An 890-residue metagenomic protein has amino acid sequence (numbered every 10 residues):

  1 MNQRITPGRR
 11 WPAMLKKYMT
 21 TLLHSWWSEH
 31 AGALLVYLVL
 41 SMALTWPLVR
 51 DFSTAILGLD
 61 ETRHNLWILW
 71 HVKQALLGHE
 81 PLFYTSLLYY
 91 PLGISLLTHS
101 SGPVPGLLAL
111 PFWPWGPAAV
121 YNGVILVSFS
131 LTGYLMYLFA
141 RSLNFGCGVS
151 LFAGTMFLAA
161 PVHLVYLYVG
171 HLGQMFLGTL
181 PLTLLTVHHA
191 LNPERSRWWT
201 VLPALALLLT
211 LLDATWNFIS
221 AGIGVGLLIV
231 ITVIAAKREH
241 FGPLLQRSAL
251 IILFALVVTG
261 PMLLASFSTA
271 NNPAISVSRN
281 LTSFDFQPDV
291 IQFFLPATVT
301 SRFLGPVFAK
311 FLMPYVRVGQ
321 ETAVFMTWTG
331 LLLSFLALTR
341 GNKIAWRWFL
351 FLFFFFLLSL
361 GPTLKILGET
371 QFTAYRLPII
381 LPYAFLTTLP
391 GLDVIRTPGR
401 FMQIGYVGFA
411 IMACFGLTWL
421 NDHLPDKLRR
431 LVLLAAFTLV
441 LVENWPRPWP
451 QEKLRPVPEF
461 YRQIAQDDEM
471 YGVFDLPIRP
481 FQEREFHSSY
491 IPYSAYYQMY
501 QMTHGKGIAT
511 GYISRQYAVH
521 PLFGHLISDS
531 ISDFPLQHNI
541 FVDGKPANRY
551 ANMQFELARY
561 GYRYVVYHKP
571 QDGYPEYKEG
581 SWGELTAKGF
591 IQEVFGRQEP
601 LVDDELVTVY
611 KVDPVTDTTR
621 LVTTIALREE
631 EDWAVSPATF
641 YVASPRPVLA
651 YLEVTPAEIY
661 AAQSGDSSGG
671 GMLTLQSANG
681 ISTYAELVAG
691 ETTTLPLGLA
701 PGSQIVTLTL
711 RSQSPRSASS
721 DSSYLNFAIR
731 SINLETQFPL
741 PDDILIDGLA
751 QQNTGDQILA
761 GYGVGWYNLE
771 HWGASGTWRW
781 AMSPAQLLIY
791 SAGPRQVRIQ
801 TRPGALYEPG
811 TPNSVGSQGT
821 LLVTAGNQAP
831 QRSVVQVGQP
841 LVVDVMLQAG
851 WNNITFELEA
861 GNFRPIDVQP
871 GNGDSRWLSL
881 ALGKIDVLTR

Functional and structural regions predicted by a protein language model:
M1-W46, Q246-F254, I344-L352: Start-transfer (signal-anchor) and selected internal transmembrane alpha helices of multi-pass inner/ER membrane
H30-L38, L205-A206, H240-L264, R279-D285 (+2 more regions): Hydrophobic alpha-helical membrane-interfacial segments at the cytosolic entry of transmembrane helices
Y37, S41-A43, I125-L143, G148-I234 (+2 more regions): Membrane-embedded helix bundles of polyisoprenyl
L40-T132, T155, A160-V165, H171-L177 (+2 more regions): Membrane-interface coil-to-helix junctions
Y166-Q174, P306-T322, F354-G408, P521-I531 (+1 more regions): Membrane-helix boundary/interfacial segments in multi-pass membrane proteins
G226, I251-L256, F353, I411-W445: Signature aromatic-anchored transmembrane alpha helix within multi-pass, membrane-resident enzymes that catalyze glycan
S278-R279, N342, N421, A435-T623: Extracytoplasmic
M326-S359, G416-W419: Hydrophobic, aromatic-rich transmembrane alpha-helices and their immediate juxtamembrane boundary segments
